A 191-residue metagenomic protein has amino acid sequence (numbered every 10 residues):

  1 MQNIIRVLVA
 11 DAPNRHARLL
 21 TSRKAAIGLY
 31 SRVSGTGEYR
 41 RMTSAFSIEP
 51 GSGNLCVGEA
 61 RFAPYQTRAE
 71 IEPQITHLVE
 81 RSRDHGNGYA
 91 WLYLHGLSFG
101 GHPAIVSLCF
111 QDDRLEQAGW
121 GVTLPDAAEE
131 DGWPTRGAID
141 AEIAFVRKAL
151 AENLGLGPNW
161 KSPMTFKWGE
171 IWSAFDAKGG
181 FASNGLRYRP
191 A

Functional and structural regions predicted by a protein language model:
M1-S162, F166-A191: Short helix/turn-capping signatures at newly exposed starts of structured segments
